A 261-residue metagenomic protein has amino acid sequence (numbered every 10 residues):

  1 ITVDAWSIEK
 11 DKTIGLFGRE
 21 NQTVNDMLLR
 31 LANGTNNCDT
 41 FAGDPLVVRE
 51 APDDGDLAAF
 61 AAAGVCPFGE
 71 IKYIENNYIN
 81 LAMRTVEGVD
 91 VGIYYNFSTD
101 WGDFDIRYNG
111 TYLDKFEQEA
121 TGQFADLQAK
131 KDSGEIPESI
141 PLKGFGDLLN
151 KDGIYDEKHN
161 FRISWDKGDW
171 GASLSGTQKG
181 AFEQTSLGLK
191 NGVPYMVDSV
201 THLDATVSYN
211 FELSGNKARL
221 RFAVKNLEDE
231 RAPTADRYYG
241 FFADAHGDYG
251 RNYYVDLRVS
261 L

Functional and structural regions predicted by a protein language model:
I1, Y94-F104, K167-D169, Y209-L213 (+2 more regions): Outer-membrane beta-barrel proteins
A5-D11, G15-S186: Gram-negative outer-membrane beta-barrel transporters
D11, D114-E117, S173-L187, Y209-L261: C-terminal beta-signal and adjacent terminal beta-strands/loops of Gram-negative outer-membrane beta-barrel proteins
C66-E70, M196, A218-F222: Glycine-rich, flexible loop segments associated with nucleotide phosphate handling
N80-T85, N150-Y155, G192-S199, F242-Y249: Replace "Gram-negative outer membrane beta-barrel proteins" with "bacterial and organellar outer membrane beta-barrel
T85-V89, Y155-H159, S199-L203, N216 (+1 more regions): Residues that define the transmembrane beta-barrel architecture of outer-membrane proteins
F161-I163, L203-V207, V255-L257: Feature captures outer-membrane beta-barrel proteins of Gram-negative bacteria and organelles
G176, T185-T206: Generic long, charged, amphipathic alpha-helical segments
